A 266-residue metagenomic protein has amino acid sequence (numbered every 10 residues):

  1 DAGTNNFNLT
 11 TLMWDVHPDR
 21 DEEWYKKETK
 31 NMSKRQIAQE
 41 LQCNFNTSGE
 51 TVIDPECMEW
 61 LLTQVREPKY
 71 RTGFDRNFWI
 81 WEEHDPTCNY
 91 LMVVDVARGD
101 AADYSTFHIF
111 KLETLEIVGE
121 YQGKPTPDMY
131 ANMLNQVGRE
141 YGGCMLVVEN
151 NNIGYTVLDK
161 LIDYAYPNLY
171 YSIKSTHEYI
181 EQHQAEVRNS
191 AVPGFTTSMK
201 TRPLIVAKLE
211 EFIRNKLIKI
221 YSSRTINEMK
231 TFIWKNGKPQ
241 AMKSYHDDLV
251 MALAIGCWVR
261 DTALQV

Functional and structural regions predicted by a protein language model:
D1-M32, V157-D163: ASCE P-loop NTPase helicase motor core
D1-N6, E82-E83, E186-V187: Short, conserved catalytic or adaptor-binding loops enriched in Gly and charged residues
N8-L12, M92, V147, Y171: Hydrophobic/aromatic beta-strand patches that form the interior of the parallel beta-sheet core in alpha/beta enzyme
W14-P18, K26-K34, C43, S48 (+8 more regions): Hydrophobic alpha-helical scaffolding
W14-V94: ATPase catalytic-site recognition across NTP-hydrolyzing enzymes
D85-K111: Gly/Thr-rich phosphate-binding beta-strand-loop-beta motif of the actin/hexokinase/Hsp70
K111-N236: Mg2+-dependent endonuclease catalytic cores in nucleic-acid-processing enzymes, primarily RNase H-like
E120, D247, L253-V266: Acidic two-metal-ion nuclease catalytic site recognized across multiple nuclease folds, prominently DnaQ/RNase D-T
